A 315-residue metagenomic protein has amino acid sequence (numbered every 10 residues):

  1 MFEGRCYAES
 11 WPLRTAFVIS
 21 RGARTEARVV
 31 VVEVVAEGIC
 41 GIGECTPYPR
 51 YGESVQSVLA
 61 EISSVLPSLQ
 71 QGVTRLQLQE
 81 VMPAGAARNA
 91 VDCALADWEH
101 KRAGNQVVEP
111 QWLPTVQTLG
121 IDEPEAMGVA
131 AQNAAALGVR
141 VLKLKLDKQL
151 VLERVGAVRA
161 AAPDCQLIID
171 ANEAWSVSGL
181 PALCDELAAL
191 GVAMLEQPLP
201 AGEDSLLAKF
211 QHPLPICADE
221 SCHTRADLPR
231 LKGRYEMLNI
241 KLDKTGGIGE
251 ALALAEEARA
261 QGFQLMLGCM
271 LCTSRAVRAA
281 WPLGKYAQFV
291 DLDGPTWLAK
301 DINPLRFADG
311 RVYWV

Functional and structural regions predicted by a protein language model:
M1-L167, A174-P181, E186-A189, F307-V315: N-terminal capping/lid subdomain adjacent to the active-site entrance of alpha/beta enzymes
E9-W11, G120, S221, G294-W297: Residues that form or immediately flank small-molecule/cofactor binding pockets and catalytic motifs
G38-G43, G138, G246-G247, G268 (+1 more regions): Glycine-centered flexibility sites
L144, Q149-G284, W297-G310: Catalytic core of soluble alpha/beta enzymes
Q288-D293: Short helix/strand-capping turn motifs
